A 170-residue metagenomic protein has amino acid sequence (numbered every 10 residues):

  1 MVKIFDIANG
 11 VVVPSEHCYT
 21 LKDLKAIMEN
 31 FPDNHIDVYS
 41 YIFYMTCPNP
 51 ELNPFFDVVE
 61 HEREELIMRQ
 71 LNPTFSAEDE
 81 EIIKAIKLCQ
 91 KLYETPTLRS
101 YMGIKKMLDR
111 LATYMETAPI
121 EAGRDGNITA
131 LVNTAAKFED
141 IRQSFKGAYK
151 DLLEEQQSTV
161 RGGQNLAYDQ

Functional and structural regions predicted by a protein language model:
M1-M102: N-terminal, charge-rich alpha-helical recognition modules
T97-Q170: Amphipathic alpha-helical protein-protein interaction segments
